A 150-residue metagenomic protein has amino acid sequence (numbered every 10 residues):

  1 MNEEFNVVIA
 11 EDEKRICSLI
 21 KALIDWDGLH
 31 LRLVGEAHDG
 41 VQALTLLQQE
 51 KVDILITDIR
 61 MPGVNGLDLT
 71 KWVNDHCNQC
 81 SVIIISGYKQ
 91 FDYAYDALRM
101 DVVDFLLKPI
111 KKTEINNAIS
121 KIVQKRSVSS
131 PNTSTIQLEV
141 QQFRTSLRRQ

Functional and structural regions predicted by a protein language model:
N2, K14-G35: Two-component/phosphorelay signaling modules centered on CheY-like receiver
E11, D58: Active-site residues of response regulator receiver
E36-I54: Acidic, metal-coordinating helix/loop segments flanking the phosphotransfer/catalytic sites of two-component signaling
D39, N65-D68, S86: Acidic catalytic/metal-coordinating carboxylates
T45, L67-N78: Short amphipathic alpha-helix used as the core "switch/output" element in two-component signaling
M61: Receiver (REC) domain active-site loop signature in two-component systems and cognate sites in sensor histidine kinases
D68, K89-D104: Alpha4 helix (beta4-alpha4-beta5 surface) of REC/receiver domains from two-component response regulators
D104-Q150: Interdomain helical linkers/hinges and coiled-coil/dimerization scaffolds that transmit conformational signals
